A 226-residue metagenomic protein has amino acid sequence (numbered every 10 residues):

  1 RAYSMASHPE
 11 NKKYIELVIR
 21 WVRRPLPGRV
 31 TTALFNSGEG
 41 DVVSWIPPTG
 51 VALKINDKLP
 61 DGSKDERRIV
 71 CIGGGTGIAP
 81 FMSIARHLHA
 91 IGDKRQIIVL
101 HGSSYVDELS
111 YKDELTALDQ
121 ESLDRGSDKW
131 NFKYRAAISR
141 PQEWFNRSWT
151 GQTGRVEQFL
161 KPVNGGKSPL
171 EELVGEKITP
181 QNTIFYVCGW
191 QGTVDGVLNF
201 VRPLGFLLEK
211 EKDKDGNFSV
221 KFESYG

Functional and structural regions predicted by a protein language model:
R1-V70, S139, L204, D215-G226: FAD-binding FR-type
M5, I78-G92: Histidine-anchored nucleotide/phosphate-binding helix
V30, I55-D57, F81-R86, Q96 (+2 more regions): A short secondary-structure junction signal
G62-K64, A90-D93, S127-D128, K177-P180: Short, conserved loop/helix-junction motifs that constitute active-site signature segments in enzyme catalytic cores
V70-I78: Short, glycine-rich nucleotide/cofactor-binding loops
K94-L100: A conserved short beta-strand
L100, Y105-G226: Reductase modules of NAD(P)H-dependent flavoproteins
